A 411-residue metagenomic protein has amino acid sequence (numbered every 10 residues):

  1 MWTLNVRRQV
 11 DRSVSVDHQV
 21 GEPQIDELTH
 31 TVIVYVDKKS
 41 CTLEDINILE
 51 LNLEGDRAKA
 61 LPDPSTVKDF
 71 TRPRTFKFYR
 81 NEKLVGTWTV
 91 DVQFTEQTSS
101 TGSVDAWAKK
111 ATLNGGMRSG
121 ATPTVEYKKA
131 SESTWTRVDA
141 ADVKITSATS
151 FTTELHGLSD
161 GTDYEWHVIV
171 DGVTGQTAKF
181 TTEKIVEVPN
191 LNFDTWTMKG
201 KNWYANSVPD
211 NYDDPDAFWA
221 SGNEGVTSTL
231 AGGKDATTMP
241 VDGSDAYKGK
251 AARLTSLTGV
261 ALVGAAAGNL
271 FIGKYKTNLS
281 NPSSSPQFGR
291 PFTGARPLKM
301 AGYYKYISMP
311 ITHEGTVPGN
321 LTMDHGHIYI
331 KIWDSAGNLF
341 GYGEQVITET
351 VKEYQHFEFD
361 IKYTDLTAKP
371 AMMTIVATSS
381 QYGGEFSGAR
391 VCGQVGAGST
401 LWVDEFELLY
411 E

Functional and structural regions predicted by a protein language model:
M1-K109, S119-T124, S131-R137, A141-V143 (+3 more regions): Beta-rich interaction/scaffold domains
V32, T149-T153, Q355-F359: Short strand-edge motifs at loop-to-beta-strand transitions and within beta-strands of extracellular beta-rich domains
T71-P73, G161-D163, A295-P297, A368-P370: Extracellular Ig-like/FN3 beta-sandwich strand-entry sites
K109-L113, R296-M300: Structural beta-strand segments of beta-rich domains
S159-G161, G398: Beta-strand-connecting loops/turns
K179-P297, H325-H327, L339-E358, Y363 (+1 more regions): Aromatic (Trp/Tyr/Phe) and Gly/Pro-enriched flexible surface segments
Y306-H313, P318-M323: Extended, low-complexity, turn-rich repeat/linker tracts enriched in Gly/Pro/Ser/Thr and Asp/Glu that occur
